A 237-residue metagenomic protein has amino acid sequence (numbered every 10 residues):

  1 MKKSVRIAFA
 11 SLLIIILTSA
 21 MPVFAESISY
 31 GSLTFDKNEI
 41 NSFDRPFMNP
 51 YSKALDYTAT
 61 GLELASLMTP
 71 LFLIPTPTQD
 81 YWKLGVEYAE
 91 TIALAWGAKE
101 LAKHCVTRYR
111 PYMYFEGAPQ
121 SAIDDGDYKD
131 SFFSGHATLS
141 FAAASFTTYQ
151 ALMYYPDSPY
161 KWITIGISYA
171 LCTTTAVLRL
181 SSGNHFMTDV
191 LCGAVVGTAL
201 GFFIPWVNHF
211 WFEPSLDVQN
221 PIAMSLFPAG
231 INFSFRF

Functional and structural regions predicted by a protein language model:
K2-N38, A95-F237: Replace "edges of transmembrane helices
D36-F47, A54, L71-I74: Transmembrane beta-barrel domains of Gram-negative outer membranes and organellar outer membranes
R45-A65: Interfacial helix-start motif at the membrane-water boundary
A54-T58, G85, A89, S134: Hydrophobic alpha-helical transmembrane segments of multi-pass membrane proteins
G61, A65, A89, A93 (+2 more regions): Membrane-embedded alpha-helical segments of multi-pass membrane proteins, especially the transmembrane helices
L64-F72: Hydrophobic core of alpha-helical transmembrane segments in multi-pass integral membrane proteins
L71-P75, V177-L180: Hydrophobic alpha-helical transmembrane segments
I74-A98, K161: Interfacial segments of alpha-helical transmembrane regions
